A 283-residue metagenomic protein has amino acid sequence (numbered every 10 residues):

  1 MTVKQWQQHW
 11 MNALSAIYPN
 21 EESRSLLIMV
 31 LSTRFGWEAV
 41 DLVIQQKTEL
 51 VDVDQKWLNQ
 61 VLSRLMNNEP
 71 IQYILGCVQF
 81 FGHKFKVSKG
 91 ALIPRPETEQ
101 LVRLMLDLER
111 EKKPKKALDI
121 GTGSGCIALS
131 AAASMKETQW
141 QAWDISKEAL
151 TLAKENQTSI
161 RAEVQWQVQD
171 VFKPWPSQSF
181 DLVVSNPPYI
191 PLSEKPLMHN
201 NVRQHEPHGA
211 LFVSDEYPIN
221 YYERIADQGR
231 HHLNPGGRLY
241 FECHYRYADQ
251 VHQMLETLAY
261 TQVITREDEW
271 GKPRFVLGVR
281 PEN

Functional and structural regions predicted by a protein language model:
M1-V43, K47-T48: Non-catalytic accessory regions of SAM-dependent methyltransferases
L14, E109, Q157, G229 (+1 more regions): Conserved hydrophobic residues forming the short capping helix/wall of the S-adenosyl-L-methionine
V30, N68, T98, I127 (+6 more regions): Residue-level signal for inorganic ion chemistry
L31-D107: Conserved AdoMet
Q72, I190-S193, R246: Active-site beta-alpha loop architecture of Rossmann-like, nucleotide-cofactor-dependent enzymes
E97-L197, R224: Conserved SAM/SAH cofactor-binding pocket of Class I
Y189-Y221: Mobile active-site "lid"/loop adjacent to the S-adenosyl-L-methionine
D215-V279: Conserved Class I SAM-dependent methyltransferase catalytic core
